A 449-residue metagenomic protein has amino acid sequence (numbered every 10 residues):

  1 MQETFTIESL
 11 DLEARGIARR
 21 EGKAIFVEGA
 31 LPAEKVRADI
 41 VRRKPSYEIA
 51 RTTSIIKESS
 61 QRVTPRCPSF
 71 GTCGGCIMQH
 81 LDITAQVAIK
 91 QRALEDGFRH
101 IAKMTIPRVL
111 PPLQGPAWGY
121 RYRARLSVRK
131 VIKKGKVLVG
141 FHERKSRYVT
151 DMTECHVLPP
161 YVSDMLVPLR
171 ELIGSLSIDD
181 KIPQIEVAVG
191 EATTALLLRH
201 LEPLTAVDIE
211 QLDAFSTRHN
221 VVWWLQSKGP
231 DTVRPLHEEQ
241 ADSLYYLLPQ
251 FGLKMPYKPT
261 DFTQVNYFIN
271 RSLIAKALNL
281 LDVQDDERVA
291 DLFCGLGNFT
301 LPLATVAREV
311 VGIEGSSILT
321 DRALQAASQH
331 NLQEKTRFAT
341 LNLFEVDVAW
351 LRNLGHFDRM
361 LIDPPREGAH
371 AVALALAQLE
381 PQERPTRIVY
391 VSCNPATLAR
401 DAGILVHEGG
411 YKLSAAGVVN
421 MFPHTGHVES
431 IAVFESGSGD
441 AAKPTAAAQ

Functional and structural regions predicted by a protein language model:
M1-S69, F338: Terminal RNA-binding accessory module
T6, L12, P203-Q449: Rossmann-like S-adenosyl-L-methionine
A18, A33, C76, N394 (+1 more regions): Residue-level signal for inorganic ion chemistry
A30, D39-R43, S127-V131, A188-G190 (+1 more regions): Short beta-strand micro-motifs enriched in acidic
R37-D39, R125, A290: Hydrophobic beta-strand signal
T53-P65, G71-I182: Extended interfacial segments that mediate partner engagement and assembly in macromolecular machines
Y148-P183, V189-T193, E202-S227: Internal alpha/beta scaffold segment
